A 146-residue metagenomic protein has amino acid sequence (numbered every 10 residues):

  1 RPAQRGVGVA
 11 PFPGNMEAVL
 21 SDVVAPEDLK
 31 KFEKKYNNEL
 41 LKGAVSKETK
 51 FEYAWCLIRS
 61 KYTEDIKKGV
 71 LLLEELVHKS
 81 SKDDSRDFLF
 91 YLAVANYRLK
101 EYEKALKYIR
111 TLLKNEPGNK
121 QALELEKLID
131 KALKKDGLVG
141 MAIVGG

Functional and structural regions predicted by a protein language model:
R5-E64, K79, A132-G146: N-terminal alpha-helical interaction modules that lie
L29, T63-I66, Y102, N119: TPR-repeat structural position
A44, S81-D83, P117: Short coil turns that delineate tetratricopeptide repeat
E52, C56, F90-Y91, R98 (+1 more regions): "A position-specific structural signal for the A-helix of alpha-solenoid helical repeats
K104-G137: Juxtamembrane amphipathic/hinge helix adjacent to a transmembrane helix
